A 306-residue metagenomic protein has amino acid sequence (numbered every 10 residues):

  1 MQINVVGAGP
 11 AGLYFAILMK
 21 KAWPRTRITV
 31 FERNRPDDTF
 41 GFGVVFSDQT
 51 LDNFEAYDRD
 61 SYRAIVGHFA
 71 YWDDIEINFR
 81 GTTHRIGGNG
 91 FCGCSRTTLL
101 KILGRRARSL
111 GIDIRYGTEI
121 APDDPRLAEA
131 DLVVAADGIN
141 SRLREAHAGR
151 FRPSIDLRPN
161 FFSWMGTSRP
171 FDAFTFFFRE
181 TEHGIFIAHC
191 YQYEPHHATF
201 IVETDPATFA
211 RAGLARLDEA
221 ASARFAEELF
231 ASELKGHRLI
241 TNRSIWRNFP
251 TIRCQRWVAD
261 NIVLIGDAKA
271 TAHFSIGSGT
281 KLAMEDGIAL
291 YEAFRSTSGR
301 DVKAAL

Functional and structural regions predicted by a protein language model:
I3, I28-T29, D113, D131-V133 (+1 more regions): Hydrophobic "anchor" residues on beta-strands that sit immediately upstream of conserved functional sites
V5-L18, V134-A135, I245-L306: Conserved mid-domain beta->alpha element of the FAD-binding
A11, F15, P36, N140: Conserved Rossmann-like nucleotide-cofactor binding loop
L18-G41: Glycine-rich FAD pyrophosphate-binding loop
D48-W164: Conserved N-terminal helical subregion
I65-H68, E228-R243, S298-L306: Acidic/histidine metal-binding catalytic segments
R105, E129-F249, R253: Conserved FAD-binding catalytic core of PHBH/FMO-like flavoproteins
